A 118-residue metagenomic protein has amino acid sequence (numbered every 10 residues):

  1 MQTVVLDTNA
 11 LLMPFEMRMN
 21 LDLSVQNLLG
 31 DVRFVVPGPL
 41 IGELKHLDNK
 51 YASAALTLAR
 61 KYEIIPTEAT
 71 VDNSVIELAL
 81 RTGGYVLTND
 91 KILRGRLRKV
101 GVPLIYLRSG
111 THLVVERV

Functional and structural regions predicted by a protein language model:
M1-Y62: Domain-level signal for Mg2+-assisted phosphodiester chemistry and nucleotide/NA-binding surfaces in nucleic-acid
A10, P39-I41, K91-I92, S109-T111: Short, ordered loop/turn segments at secondary-structure junctions
F34-V36, Y85-T88: Short, hydrophobic beta-strand segments that form beta-sheet elements in well-ordered domains
N49, L78-L80, R117-V118: Short, surface-exposed amphipathic charged segments that create phosphate/polyanion-binding patches used for binding
I65-T67, D72, S109: Divalent-cation
A69-Y85, K91-V100: Acidic, metal-associated active-site segment
R94-V118: Acidic, PIN/NYN-like endoribonuclease modules and their adjacent C-terminal/linker elements
